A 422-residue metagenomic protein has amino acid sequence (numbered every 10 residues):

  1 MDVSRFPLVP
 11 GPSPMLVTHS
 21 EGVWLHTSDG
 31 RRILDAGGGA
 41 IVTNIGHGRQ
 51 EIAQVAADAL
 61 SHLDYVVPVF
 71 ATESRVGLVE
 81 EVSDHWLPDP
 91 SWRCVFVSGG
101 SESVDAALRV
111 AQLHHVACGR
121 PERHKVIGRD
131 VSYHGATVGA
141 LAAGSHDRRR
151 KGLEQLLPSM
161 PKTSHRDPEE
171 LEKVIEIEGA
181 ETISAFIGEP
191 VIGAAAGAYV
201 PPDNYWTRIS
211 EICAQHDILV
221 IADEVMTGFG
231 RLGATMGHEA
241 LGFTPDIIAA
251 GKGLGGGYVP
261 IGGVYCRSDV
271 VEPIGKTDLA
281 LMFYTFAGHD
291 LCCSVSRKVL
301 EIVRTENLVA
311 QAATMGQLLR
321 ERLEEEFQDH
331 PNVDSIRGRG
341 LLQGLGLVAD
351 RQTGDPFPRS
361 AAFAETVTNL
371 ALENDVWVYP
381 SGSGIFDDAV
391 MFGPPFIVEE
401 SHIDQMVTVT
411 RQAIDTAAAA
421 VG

Functional and structural regions predicted by a protein language model:
M1-G422: Conserved N-terminal phosphate-binding loop of PLP-dependent enzymes in the Aspartate aminotransferase
